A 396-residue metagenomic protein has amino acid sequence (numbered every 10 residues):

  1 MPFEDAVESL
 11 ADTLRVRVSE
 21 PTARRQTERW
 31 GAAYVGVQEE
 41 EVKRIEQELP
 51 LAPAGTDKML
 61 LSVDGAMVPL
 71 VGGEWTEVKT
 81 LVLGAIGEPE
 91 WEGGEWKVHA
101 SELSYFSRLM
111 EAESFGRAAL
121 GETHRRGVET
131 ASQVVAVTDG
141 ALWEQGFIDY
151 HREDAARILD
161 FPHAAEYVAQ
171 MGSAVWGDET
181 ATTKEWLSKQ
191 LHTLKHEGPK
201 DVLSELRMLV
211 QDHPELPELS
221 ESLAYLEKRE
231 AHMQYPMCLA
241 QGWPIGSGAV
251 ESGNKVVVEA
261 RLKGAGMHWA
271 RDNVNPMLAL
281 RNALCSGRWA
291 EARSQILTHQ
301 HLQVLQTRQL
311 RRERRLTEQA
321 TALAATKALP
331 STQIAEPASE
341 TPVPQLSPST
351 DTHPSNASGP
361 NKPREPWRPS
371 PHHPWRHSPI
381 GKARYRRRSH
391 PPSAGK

Functional and structural regions predicted by a protein language model:
M1-K396: Catalytic center-proximal scaffold of phosphoryl-transfer enzymes
